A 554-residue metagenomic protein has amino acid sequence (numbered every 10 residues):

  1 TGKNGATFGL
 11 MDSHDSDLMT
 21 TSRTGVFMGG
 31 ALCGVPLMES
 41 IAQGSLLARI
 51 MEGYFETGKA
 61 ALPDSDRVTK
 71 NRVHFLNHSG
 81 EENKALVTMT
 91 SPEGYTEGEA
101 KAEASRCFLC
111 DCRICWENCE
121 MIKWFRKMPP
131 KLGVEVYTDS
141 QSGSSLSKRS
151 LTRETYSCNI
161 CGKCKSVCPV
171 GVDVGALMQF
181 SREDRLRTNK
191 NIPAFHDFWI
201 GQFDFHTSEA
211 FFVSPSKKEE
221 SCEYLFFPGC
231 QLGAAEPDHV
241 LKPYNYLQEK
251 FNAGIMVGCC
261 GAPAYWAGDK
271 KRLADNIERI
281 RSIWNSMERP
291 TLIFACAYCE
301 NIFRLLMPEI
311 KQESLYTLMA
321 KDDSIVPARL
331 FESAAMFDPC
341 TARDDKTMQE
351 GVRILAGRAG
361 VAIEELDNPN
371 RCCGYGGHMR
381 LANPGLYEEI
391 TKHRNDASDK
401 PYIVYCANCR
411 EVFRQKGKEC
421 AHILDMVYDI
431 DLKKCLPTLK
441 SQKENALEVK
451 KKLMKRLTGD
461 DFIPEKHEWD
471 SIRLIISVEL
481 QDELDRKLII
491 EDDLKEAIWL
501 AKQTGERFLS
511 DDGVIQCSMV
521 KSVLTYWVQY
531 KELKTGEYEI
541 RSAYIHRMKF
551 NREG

Functional and structural regions predicted by a protein language model:
T1-S157: Ferredoxin-type iron-sulfur electron-transfer modules and their immediate structural context
F27, L225, A335, P401-I403: Conserved beta-strand elements of the Class I
L37, S45, R49, E313-K346 (+2 more regions): Catalytic cores of enzyme domains
F75-M89, W116-V136, S166-D184, W266-K270 (+4 more regions): Iron-sulfur (Fe-S) cluster-binding segments and ferredoxin-like electron-carrier domains, especially [2Fe-2S]
C107-C115, C119, C158-C164, C168 (+6 more regions): Short cysteine clusters
R126-M307, E444-K455: Iron-sulfur-cluster electron-transfer modules
Q231-S314, R343-M454: Cofactor-cradling patches in redox/metallo enzymes
P437-T438, Q442, V449-G554: Ribonuclease/tRNase effector modules and their secretory precursors
